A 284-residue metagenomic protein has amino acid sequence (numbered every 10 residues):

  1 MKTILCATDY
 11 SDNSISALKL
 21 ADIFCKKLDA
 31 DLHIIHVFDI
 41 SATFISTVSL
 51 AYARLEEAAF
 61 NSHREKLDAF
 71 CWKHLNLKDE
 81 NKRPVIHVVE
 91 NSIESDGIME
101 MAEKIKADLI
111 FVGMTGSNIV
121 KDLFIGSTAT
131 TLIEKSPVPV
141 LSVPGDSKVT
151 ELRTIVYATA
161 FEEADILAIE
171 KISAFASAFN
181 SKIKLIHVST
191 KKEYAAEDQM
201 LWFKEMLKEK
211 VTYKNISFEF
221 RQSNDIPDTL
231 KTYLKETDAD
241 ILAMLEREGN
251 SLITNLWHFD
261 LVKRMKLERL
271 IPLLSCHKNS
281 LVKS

Functional and structural regions predicted by a protein language model:
M1, K106-D108, A129, V138 (+2 more regions): Local beta-strand N-terminus motif with an aromatic residue
M1-A53, T154-F220, E236-I241, E268 (+2 more regions): Small/aliphatic-rich secondary-structure junction motif
Y52-K66: A short acidic, glycine-rich active-site loop that binds or catalyzes chemistry on phosphate/adenosine moieties
W72-I110, V211-V262, L267, I271 (+1 more regions): Structural beta-alpha unit
K106, I110-S136: Helix-enriched interaction subdomains in cytosolic or periplasmic regions, typified by TIR/SEFIR signaling/NADase cores
V112-G113, P139-G145, P272-H277: Short beta-strand elements of ligand-binding domains
F124-S127, V138-P144, A158-K171: Active-site glycine-rich loop that binds ribose-phosphate moieties when present
I125-T128, Q199-F203, L256-V262: Charged helix-capping and loop-helix junction motifs
